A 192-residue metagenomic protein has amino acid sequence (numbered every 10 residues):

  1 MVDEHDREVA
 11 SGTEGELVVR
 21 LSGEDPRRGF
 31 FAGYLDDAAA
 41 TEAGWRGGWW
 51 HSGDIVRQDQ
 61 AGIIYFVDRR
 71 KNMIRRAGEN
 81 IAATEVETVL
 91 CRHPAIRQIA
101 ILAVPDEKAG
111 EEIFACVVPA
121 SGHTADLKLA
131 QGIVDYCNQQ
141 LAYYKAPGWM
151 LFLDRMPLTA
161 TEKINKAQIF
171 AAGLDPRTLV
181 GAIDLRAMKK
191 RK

Functional and structural regions predicted by a protein language model:
H5-E8, T13, V18-V19, G23-R28 (+6 more regions): AMP-binding/adenylate-forming catalytic core of the ANL superfamily
G44-G48: Short Gly/Pro-enriched turn/cap motifs at secondary-structure boundaries
M150-L153: General small-molecule cofactor/ligand-binding pocket signal
A171-K192: Acidic/polar alpha-helix N-cap and adjacent early helical turns within long charge-rich amphipathic helices/linkers
